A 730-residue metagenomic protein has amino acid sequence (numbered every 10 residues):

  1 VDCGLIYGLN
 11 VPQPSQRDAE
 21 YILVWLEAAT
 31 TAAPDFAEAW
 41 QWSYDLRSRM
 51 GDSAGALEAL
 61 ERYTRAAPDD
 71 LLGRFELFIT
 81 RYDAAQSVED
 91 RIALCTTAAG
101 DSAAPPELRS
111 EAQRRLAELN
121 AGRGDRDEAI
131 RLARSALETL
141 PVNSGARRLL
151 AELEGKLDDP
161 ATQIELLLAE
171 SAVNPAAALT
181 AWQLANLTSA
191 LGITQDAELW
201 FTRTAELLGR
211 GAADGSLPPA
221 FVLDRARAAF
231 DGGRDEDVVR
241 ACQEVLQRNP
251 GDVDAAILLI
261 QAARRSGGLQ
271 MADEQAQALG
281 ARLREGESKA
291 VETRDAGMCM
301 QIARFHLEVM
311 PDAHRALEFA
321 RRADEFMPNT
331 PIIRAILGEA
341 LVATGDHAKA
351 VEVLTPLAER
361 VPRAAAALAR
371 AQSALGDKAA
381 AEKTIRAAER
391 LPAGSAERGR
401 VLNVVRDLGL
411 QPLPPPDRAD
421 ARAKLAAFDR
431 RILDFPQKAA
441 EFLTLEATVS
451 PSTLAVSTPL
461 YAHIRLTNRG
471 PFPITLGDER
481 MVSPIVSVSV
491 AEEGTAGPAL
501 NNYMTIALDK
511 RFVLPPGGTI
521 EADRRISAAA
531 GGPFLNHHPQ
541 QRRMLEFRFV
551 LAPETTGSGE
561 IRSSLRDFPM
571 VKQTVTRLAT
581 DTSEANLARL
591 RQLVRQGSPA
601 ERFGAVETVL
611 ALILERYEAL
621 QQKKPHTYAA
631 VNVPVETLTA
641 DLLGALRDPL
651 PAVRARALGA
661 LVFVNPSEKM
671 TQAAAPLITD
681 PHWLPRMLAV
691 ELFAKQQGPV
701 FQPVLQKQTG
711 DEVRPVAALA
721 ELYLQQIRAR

Functional and structural regions predicted by a protein language model:
V1-D2, D18-A19, A33-W40, S53-G55 (+19 more regions): Generic helix N-cap/helix-start motif at coil->alpha-helix transitions
L9-N10, W42-R49, E76-D83, R115-L119 (+13 more regions): Structural detector for internal amphipathic alpha-helices that build alpha-solenoid repeat scaffolds
R17-T30, A54-R65, V88-D101, R126-A136 (+11 more regions): Alpha-helical repeat scaffolds
V239, L317, V351-E352, A366 (+5 more regions): Amphipathic alpha-helical scaffolding segments comprising HEAT/armadillo-like alpha-solenoid repeats
V405-A455, N586-L587: Low-complexity, acidic Ser/Thr/Pro/Gly-rich terminal tails and inter-domain linkers that flank the onset of structured
L466-G470: Asparagine-centered strand-capping/turn motif at beta-strand->loop junctions
E493-N536: Intrinsically disordered, low-complexity Pro/Gly/Ser/Thr-rich segments with frequent PxxP/GP/PP motifs and embedded
T555-G597: Short beta-strand elements
